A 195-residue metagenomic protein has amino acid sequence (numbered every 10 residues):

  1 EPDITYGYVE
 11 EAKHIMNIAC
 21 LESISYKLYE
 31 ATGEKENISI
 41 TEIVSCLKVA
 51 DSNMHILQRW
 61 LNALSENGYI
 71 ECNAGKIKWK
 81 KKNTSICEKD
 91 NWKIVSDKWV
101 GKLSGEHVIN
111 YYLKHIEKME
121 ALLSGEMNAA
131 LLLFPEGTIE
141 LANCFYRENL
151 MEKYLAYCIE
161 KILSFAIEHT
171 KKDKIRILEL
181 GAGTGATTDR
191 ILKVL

Functional and structural regions predicted by a protein language model:
E1-L178, V194: N-terminal accessory segments
G181: Conserved S-adenosyl-L-methionine
T184-L195: Conserved SAM-binding loop of SAM-dependent methyltransferases across substrates and taxa, primarily the Class I
